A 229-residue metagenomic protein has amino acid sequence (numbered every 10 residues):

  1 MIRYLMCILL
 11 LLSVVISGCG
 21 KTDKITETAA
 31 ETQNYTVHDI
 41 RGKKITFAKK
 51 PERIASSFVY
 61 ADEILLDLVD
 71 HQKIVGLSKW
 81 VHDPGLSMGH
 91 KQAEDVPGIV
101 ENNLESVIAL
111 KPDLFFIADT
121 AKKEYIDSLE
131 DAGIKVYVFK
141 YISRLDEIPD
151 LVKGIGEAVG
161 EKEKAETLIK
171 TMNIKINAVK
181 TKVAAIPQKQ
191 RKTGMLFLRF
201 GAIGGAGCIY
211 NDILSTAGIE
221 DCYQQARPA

Functional and structural regions predicted by a protein language model:
M1-L5: Positively charged n-region of N-terminal signal peptides that target proteins for export
C7-V15: Bacterial N-terminal signal peptides
G18-D62, E163-G194: Bacterial Sec-exported substrate-binding components of ABC uptake systems
N34, E124-A202, Y223-Q225: Extracytoplasmic substrate-binding proteins
R53-D119, I219-C222: A short, structured surface patch at a secondary-structure boundary
Y60-I64, W80-D83, L114-F115, T120-E124 (+3 more regions): Solvent-exposed loop/turn segments at secondary-structure junctions within structured extracellular/periplasmic domains
V81-G85, G205-A229: Alpha-helical, coiled-coil/dimerization segments enriched in small aliphatic residues
L104-I108, I126, N211: Short hydrophobic/charged patches on amphipathic alpha-helices used for structural packing and interfaces
